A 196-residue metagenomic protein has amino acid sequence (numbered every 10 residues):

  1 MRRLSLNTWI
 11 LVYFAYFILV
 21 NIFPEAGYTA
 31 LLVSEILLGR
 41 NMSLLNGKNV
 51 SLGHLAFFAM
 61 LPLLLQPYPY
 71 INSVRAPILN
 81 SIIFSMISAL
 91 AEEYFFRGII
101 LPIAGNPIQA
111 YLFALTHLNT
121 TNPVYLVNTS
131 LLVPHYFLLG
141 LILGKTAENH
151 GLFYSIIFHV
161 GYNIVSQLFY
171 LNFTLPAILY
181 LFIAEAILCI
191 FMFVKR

Functional and structural regions predicted by a protein language model:
M1-A89, Q167-R196: Specific transmembrane helices
L79-R196: Transmembrane helix-loop-helix hairpins at the membrane interface of multi-pass integral membrane proteins
